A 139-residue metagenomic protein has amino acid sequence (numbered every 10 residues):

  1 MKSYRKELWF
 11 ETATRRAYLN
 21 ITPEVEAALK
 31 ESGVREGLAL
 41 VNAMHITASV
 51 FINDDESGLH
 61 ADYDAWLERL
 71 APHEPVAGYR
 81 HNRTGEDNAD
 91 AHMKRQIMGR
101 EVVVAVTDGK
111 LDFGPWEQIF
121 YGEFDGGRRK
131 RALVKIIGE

Functional and structural regions predicted by a protein language model:
M1-E139: Active-site histidine-anchored catalytic micro-motif
